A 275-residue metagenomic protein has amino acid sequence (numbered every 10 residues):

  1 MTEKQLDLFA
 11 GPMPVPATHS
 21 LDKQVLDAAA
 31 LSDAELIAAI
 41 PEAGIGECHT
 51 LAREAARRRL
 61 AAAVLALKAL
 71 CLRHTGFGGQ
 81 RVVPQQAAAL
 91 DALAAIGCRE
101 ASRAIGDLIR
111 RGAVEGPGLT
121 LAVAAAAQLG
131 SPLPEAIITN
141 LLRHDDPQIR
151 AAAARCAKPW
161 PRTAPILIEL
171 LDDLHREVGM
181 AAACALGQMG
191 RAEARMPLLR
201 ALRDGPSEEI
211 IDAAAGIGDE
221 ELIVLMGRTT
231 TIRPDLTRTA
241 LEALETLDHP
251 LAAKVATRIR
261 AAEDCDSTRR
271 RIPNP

Functional and structural regions predicted by a protein language model:
M1-T2, P275: Initiator methionine at the very start of the polypeptide chain
T2-A10: Short linear clamp-binding motif
F9-A28, A38, E42-A61, A69 (+12 more regions): Structural detector for internal amphipathic alpha-helices that build alpha-solenoid repeat scaffolds
S102: Functionally critical, cavity-lining and gating residues within the transmembrane helices of 12-TM secondary
A253-P275: Terminal, low-structured helical/coil segments at or just beyond the last alpha-helical repeat
